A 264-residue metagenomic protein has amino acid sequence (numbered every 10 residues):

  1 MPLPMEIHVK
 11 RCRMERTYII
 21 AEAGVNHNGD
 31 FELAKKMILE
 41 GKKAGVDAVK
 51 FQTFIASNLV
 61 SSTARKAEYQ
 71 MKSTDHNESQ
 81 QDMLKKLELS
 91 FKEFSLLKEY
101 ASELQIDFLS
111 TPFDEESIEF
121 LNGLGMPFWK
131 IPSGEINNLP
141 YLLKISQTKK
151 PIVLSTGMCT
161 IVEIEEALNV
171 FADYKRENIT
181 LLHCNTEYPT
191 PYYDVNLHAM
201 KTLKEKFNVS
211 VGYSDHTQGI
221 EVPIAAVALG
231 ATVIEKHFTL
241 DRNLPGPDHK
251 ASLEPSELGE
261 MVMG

Functional and structural regions predicted by a protein language model:
P2-G264: Catalytic cores and adjacent flexible loops of soluble metabolic enzymes that perform enolate/carbanion chemistry on
